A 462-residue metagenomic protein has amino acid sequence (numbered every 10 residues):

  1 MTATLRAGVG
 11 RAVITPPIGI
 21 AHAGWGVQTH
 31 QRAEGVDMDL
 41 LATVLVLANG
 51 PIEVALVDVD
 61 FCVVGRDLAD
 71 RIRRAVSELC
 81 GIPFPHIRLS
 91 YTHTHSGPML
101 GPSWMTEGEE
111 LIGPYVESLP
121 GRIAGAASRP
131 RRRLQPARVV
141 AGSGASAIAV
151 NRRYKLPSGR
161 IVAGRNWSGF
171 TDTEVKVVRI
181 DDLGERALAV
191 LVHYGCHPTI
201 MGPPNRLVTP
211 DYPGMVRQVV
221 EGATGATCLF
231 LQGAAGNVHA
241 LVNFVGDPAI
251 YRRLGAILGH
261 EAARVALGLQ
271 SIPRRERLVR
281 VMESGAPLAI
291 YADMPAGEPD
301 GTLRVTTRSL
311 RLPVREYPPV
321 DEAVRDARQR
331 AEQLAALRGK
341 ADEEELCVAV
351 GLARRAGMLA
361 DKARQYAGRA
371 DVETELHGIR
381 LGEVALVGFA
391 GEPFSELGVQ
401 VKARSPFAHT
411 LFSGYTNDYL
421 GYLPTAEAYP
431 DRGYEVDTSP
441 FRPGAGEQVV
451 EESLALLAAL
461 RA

Functional and structural regions predicted by a protein language model:
M1-A462: Non-catalytic substrate/cofactor recognition surfaces at enzyme active-site rims
